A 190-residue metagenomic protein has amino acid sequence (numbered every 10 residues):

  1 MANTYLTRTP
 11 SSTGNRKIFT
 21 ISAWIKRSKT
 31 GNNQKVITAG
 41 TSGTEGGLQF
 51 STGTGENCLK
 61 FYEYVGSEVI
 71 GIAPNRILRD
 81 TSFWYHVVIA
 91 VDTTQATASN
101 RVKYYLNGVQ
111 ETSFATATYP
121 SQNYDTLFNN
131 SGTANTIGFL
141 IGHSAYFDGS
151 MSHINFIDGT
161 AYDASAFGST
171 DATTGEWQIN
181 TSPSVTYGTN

Functional and structural regions predicted by a protein language model:
M1-I18, I70-R79, I141-H143, N180-V185: Short surface loop/edge beta-strand patches of beta-sandwich-type extracellular domains that form ligand-contact sites
M1-Y5, A96-A98, K103, T112-Y119 (+1 more regions): Extended recognition patches within non-cytosolic domains
N3-Y62, Q95-A98, Y162-S165: Extracellular glycan-recognition modules
T7-T9, T38-G40, G47-G53, K60-Y64 (+6 more regions): Beta-strand-rich, repetitive solenoid scaffolds
I21-S28, V87-I89, I137, M151-N155: Short hydrophobic/aromatic patches on beta-strands that form ligand-binding or substrate-lining surfaces
A23, S82-T93, Y104: Short tryptophan-centered beta-strand motifs in secreted/extracellular beta-sheet-rich domains of glycan-recognition
Y62-H86: Short, aromatic/His-centered strand-loop micro-motif at the edge of beta-sheets
D125-M151: Extracellular glycan-interaction patches encoded by glycine-rich segments
